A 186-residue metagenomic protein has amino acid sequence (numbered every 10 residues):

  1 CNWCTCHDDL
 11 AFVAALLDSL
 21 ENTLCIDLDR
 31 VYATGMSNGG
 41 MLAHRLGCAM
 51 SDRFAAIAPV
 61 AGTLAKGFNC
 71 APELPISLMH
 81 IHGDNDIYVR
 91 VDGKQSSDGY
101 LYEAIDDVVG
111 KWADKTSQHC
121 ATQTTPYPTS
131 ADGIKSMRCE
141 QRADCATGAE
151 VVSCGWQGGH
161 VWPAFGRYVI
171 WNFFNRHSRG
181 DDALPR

Functional and structural regions predicted by a protein language model:
C1-N38, C48, D182: Gly/Ser-rich "nucleophile elbow"/oxyanion-hole loop immediately N-terminal to the catalytic nucleophile in hydrolases
C25-I26, T34, A49-D52, C70-L74 (+1 more regions): Extracellular/periplasmic catalytic domains that process cell-envelope and extracellular macromolecules
G40-S51, A61: Short glycine-enriched nucleophile-adjacent loop and the immediately C-terminal alpha-helix near the catalytic center
D52-L64, I76-S77: A conserved short beta-strand
I76, D106-R186: Alpha/beta-hydrolase-fold serine-hydrolase catalytic core, especially in secreted/extracellular enzymes
H80-H82: Short beta-strand/loop motif that positions the catalytic acidic residue of the alpha/beta-hydrolase fold
N85-V89, H160-W162: Acidic catalytic loop of the alpha/beta-hydrolase fold
V91-E103: Short, flexible/disordered intra-domain loops and linkers
